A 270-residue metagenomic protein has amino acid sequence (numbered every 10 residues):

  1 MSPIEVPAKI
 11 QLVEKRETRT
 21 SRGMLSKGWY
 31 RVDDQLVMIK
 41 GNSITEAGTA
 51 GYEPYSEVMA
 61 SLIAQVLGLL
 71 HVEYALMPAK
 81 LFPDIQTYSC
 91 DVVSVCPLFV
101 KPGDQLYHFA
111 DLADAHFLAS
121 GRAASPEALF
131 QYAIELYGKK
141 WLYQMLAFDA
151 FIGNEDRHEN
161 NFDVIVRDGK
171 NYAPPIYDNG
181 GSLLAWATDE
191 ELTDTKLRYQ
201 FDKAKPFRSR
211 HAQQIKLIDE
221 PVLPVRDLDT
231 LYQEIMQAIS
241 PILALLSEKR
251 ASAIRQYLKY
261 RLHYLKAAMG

Functional and structural regions predicted by a protein language model:
M1-L112: Conserved ATP-binding subdomain of kinase catalytic cores across diverse folds
P7, Q11-K15, S125-L142, T188-Q200 (+1 more regions): A short, terminal or domain-edge coil/loop segment
Q35-L36, I134-E135, D229: Short, flexible segments with low predicted structural confidence
V58-S61, A113-L118, T193-K196: Short, low-complexity, polar/charged sequence segments that are solvent-exposed and flexible
V58-V66, K140, Q144-F148, Q256-H263 (+1 more regions): A broad, structural surface signal
V95-L146, Q237, Y264: ATP-dependent phospho-/nucleotidyl transfer catalytic cores
A124-T188: Conserved kinase catalytic-core segment
G169-G270: C-terminal catalytic region of ATP-dependent kinase domains
